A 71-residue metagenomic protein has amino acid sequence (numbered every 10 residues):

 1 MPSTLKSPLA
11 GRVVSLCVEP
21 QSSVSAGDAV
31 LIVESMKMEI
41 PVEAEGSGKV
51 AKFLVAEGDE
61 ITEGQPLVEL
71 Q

Functional and structural regions predicted by a protein language model:
M1-R12, I32-E45, L70: Short beta-strand-turn/beta-hairpin segments enriched in glycine/proline and small hydrophobics that form edge-strand
A10-R12, Q21, S47, G58: Generic structural motif
V14, S22-V24, E34: Intrinsically disordered, low-complexity segments enriched in Ser/Pro/Gly/Ala and basic residues
S15-E19, K52-V55: Short histidine-centered loop motifs in beta-beta connectors
E19-V30, E57-L67: Short, well-structured beta-strand-loop connectors
I40-S47, A51-Q71: C-terminal structural segments of small proteins and small subunits
